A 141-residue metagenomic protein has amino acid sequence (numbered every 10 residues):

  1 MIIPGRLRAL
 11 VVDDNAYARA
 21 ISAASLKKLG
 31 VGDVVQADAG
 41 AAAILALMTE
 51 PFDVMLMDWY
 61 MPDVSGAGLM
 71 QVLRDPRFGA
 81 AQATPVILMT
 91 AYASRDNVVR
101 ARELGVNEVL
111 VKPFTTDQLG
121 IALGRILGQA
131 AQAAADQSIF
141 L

Functional and structural regions predicted by a protein language model:
A16-V35: Two-component/phosphorelay signaling modules centered on CheY-like receiver
Q36-V54: Acidic, metal-coordinating helix/loop segments flanking the phosphotransfer/catalytic sites of two-component signaling
A39, S65-L73: Acidic catalytic/metal-coordinating carboxylates
M61: Receiver (REC) domain active-site loop signature in two-component systems and cognate sites in sensor histidine kinases
G68, A93-E108: Alpha4 helix (beta4-alpha4-beta5 surface) of REC/receiver domains from two-component response regulators
F114-L123: C-terminal output helix
